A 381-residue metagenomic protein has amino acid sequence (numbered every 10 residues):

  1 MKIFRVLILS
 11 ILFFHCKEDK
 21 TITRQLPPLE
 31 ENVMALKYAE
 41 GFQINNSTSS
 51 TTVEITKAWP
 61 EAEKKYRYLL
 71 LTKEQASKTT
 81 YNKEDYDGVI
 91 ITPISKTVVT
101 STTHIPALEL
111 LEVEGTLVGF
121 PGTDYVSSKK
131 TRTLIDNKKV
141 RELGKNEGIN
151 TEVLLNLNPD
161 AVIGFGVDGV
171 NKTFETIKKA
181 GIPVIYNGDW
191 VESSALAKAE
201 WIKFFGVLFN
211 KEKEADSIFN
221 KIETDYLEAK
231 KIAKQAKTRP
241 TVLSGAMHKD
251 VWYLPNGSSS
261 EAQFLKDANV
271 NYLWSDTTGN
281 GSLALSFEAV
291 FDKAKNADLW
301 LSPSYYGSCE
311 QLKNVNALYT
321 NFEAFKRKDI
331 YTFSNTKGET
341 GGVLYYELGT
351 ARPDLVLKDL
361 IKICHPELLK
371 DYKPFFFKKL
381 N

Functional and structural regions predicted by a protein language model:
K2-L9: Sec-dependent signal peptide recognition, specifically the positively charged N-region followed immediately by
L9-K17: Hydrophobic h-region of N-terminal signal peptides that target proteins for export in Gram-negative bacteria
C16-N381: N-terminal ligand-binding lobe of clamshell/alpha-beta domains
